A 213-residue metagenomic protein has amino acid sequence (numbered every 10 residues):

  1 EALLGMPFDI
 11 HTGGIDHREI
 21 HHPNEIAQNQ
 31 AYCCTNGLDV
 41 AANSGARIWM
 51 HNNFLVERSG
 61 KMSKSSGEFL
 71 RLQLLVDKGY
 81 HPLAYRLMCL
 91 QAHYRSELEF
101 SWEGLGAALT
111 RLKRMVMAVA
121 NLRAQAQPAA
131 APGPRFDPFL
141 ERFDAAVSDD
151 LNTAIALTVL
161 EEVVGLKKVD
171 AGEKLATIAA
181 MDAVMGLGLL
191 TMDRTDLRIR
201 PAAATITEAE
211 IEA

Functional and structural regions predicted by a protein language model:
E1-R123: Alpha-helical recognition segments enriched in aromatics with Gly/Pro capping that present substrate-recognition
I10-R18, F100-L112, G133, G172-V184 (+1 more regions): Short alpha-helical "patches" and their helix-cap loops
G45, A84, R111, F139 (+2 more regions): Residue-level detector of well-ordered alpha-helical segments, enriched for hydrophobic/aromatic packing positions
A46-N52, M88-C89, A126-A130, A156-V159 (+2 more regions): Short coil/turn segments at secondary-structure boundaries
V76-Y80, G104-A107, R135, S148-A156 (+2 more regions): Secondary-structure capping and boundary motifs in well-ordered enzyme cores
K113-M117, R135-L157, E161-G165, L187: Core structural elements
V119, R123, A129-F136: Extended alpha-helical coiled-coil "stalk/arm" regions that act as elongated linkers or oligomerization scaffolds
L157-A213: Basic, alpha-helical terminal appendages of large translation-related enzymes
